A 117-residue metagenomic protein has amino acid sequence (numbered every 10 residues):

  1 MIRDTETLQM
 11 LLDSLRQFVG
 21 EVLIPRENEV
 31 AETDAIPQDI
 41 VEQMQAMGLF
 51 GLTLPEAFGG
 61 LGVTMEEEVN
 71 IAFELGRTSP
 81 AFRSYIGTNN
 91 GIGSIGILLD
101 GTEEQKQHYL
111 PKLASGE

Functional and structural regions predicted by a protein language model:
M1-V22, A57, S115: Flavin-dependent oxidoreductase catalytic core characteristic of acyl-CoA dehydrogenase/oxidase-like enzymes
I24-E117: Glycine-rich flavin
